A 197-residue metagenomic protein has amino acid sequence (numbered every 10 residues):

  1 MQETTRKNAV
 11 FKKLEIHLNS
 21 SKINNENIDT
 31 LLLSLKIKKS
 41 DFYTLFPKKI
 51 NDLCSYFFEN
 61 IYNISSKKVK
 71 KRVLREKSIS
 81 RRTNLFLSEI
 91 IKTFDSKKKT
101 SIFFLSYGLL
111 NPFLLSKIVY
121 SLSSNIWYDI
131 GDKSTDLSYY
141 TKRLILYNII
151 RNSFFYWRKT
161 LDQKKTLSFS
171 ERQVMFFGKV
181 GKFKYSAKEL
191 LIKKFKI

Functional and structural regions predicted by a protein language model:
Q2-I37, K48-S55, E59: Short, amphipathic alpha-helix enriched in basic
S40: Key DNA-contact positions within bacterial/archaeal DNA-binding proteins
L45-V69, F103-F104: Alpha-helical DNA-contacting segments of helix-turn-helix folds
K68-S101: Hydrophobic alpha-helical connector segments
I91-F113, K117: Amphipathic alpha-helical segments used for helix-helix packing
L110-D132, T141-Y147: Amphipathic alpha-helical packing segments from all-alpha helical-bundle domains
Y139-R158, S168-F176: Hydrophobic alpha-helical segments that form the core of small-molecule binding pockets and/or dimer interfaces
K159-I197: C-terminal peripheral helix-coil segments that are non-catalytic and often amphipathic
